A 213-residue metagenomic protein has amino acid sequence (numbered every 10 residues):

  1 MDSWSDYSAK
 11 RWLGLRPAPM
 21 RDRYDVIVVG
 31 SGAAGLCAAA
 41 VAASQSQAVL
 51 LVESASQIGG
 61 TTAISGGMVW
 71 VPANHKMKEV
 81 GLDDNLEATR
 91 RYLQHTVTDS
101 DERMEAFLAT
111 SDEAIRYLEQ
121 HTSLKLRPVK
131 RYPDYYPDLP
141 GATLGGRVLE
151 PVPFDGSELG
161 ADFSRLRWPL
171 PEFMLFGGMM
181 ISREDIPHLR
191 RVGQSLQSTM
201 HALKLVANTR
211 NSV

Functional and structural regions predicted by a protein language model:
M1-V26, S44: Extreme N-terminal leader/targeting segments of oxidoreductases
D2-S8, L15, S54-V213: Conserved N-terminal/central alpha/beta ligand/cofactor-binding core
A18-M20, A48, D134: Generic low-complexity segments that are intrinsically disordered, proline-rich and/or Lys/Arg-biased
V26-L51: N-terminal Rossmann-like FAD-binding beta1-loop-alpha1 element of flavoenzymes
